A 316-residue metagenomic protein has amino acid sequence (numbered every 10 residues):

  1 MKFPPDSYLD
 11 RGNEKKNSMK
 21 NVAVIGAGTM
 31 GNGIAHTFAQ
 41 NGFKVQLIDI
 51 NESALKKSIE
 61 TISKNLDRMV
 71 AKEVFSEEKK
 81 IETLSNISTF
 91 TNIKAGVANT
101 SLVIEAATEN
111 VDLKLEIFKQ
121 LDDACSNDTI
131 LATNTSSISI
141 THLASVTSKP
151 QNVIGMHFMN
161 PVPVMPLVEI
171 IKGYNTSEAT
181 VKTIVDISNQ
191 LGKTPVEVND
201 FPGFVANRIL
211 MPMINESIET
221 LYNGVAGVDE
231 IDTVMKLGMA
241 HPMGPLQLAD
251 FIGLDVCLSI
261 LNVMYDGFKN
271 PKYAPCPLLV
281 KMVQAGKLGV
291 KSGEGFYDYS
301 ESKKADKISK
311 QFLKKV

Functional and structural regions predicted by a protein language model:
K2-K16, N41, K182, N189-D200 (+2 more regions): NAD(P)-dependent Rossmann-like dehydrogenase/reductase catalytic/cofactor-binding core
F3-R68, K72, A124: NAD(P)+-binding Rossmann beta1-loop-alpha1 motif at the extreme N-terminus of oxidoreductases
Q46, S88-F90, I104, I154 (+1 more regions): Hydrophobic/aromatic beta-strand patches that form the interior of the parallel beta-sheet core in alpha/beta enzyme
N51, S76, S177, A226-E230: Helix N-cap / loop-to-helix initiation motif
S53-K64, L113, A179-Q190, E230-T233 (+1 more regions): A non-catalytic, amphipathic alpha-helix used as a structural packing/dimerization or gating element in enzyme scaffolds
R68, V74-I130, I138: Rossmann-like NAD(P)-binding element
I130-D200, N207-R208: Rossmann-fold dinucleotide-binding core
